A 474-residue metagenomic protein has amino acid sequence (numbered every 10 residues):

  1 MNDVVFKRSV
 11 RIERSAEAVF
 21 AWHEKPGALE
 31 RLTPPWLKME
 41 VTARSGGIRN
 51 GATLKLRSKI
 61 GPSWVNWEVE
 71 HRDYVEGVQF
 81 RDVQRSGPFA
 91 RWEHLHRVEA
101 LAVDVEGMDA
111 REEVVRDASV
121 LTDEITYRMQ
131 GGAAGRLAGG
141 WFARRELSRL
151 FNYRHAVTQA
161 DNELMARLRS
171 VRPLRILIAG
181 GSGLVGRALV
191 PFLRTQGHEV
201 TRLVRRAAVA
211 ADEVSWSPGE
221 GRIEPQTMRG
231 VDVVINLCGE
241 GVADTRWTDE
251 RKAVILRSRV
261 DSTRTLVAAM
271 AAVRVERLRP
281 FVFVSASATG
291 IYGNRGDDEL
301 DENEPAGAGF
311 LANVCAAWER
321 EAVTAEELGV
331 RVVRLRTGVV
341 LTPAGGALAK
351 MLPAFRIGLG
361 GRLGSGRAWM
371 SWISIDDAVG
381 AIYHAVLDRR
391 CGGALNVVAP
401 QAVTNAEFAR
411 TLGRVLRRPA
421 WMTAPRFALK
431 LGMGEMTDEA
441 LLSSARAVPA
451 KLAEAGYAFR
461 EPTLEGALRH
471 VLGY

Functional and structural regions predicted by a protein language model:
M1-R49: Hydrophobic ligand-binding cavity/cleft-lining segments
R81-S148: Beta-strand/loop substructures that line and gate deep hydrophobic ligand-binding cavities in soluble
P173-L174, D388-E435, R469-Y474: Mid/C-terminal beta-alpha module of Rossmann-like enzyme folds, strongest in SDR-family dehydrogenases/epimerases
I176-Q196: N-terminal Rossmann NAD(P)H-binding glycine-rich loop of SDR-like oxidoreductase domains
V214-T263: NAD(P)H-binding glycine-rich loop region in Rossmannoid oxidoreductase-like domains and their noncatalytic homologs
K252, R264-G309: Conserved Rossmann-fold NAD(P)-dependent oxidoreductase catalytic core, especially the SDR/UDP-sugar
A316, L328-V330, L341-K350, A385-L395: Glycine/proline-rich active-site loop of Rossmann-fold NAD(P)-dependent oxidoreductases
V323, L352-G361, R367-V403: Alpha-helical substrate-binding/gating segment
